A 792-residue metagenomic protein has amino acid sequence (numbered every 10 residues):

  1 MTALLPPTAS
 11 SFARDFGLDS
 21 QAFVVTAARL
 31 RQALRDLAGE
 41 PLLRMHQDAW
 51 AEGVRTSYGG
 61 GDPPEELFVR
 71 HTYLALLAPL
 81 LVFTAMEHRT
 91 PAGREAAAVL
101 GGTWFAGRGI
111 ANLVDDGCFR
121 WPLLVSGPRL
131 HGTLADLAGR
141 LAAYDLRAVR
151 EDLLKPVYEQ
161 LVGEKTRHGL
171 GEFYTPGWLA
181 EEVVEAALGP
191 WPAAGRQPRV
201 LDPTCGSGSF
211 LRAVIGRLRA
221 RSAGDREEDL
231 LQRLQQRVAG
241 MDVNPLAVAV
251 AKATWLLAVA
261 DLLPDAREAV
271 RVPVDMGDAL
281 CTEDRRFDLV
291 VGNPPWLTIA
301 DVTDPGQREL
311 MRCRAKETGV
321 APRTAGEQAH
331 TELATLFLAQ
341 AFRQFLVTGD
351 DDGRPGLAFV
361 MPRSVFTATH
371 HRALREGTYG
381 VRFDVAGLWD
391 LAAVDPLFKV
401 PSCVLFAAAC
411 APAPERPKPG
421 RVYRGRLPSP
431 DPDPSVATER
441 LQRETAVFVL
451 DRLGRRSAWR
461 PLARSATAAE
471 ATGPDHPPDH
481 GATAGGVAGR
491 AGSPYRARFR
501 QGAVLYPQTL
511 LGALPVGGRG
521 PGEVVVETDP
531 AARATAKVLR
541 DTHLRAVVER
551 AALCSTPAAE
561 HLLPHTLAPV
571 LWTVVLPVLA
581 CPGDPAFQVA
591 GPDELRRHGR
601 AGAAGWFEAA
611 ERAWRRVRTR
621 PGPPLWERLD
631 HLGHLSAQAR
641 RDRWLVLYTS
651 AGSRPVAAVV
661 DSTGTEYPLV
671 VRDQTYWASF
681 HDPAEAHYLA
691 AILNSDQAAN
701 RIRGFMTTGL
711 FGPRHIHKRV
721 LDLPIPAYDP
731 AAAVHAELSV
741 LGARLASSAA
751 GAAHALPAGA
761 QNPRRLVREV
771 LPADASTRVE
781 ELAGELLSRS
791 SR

Functional and structural regions predicted by a protein language model:
M1-G127, G169-D284, L338, H371-A373 (+5 more regions): Charged, often flexible domain-edge or linker segments that flank or initiate folded functional domains
L42-G59, R150-K165, A223-L231, G306-G319 (+4 more regions): Active-site-adjacent bridging/hinge elements
Y58-L77, A148-V149, Q328-H330, T542-R550 (+2 more regions): Structural motif
R89, D115-P190, A551, T556 (+1 more regions): Class I S-adenosyl-L-methionine
W178, R212, V243-V248, L256 (+5 more regions): Signature of N6-adenine DNA methyltransferases within the class I
A193, A213, A223, I299-Q307 (+6 more regions): Short, solvent-exposed loop/turn and secondary-structure capping segments
A468-V740: Polybasic, glycine- and aromatic-enriched phosphate-binding surface used to engage nucleic acids
G602, R719-V720, P724-R792: Non-catalytic DNA-recognition/assembly elements of restriction-modification systems
